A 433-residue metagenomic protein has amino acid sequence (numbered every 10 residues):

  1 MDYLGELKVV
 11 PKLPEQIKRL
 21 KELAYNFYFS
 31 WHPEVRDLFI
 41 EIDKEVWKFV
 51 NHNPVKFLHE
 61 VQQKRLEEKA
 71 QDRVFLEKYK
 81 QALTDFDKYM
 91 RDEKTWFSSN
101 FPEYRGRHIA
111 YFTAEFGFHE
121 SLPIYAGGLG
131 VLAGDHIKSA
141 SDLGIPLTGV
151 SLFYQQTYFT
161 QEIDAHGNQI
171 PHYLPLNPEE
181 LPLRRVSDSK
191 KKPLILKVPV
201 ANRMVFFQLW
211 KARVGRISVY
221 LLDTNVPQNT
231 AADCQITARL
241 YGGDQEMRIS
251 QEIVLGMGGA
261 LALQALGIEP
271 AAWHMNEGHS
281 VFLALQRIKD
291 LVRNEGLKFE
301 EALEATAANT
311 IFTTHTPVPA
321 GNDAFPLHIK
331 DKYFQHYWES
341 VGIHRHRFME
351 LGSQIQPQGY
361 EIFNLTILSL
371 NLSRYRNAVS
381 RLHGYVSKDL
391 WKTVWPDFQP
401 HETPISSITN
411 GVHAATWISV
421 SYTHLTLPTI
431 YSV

Functional and structural regions predicted by a protein language model:
I42-F97: Low-complexity, highly charged intrinsically disordered N-terminal segments that act as targeting/localization
L76-E115, G215-D233: Conserved oxyanion/phosphate-binding beta-strand-loop segments in alpha/beta enzyme cores
R91-W96, H166-K211, V379-S380, V386: Extended, Lys/Arg-enriched charged tracts that mediate electrostatic binding to polyanionic substrates
H119, P123-P146, V150, G242-A271: A conserved hydrophobic secondary-structure block that centers on an alpha-helix together with its immediately flanking
H136, E300-F312, V318, R345-Y375 (+2 more regions): Membrane-proximal helix-turn-helix segments that form the acceptor-binding/catalytic region of lipid-linked
I253-H328, K332, K388, D397: Conserved nucleotide-sugar donor-interacting segment of glycosyltransferase catalytic cores, predominantly GT-B
H274, T313, R374-S380: A short beta-strand/loop micro-motif in the catalytic core of glycosyltransferases that engages the nucleotide-sugar
T423-T429: Conserved small/polar residues in nucleotide/adenosyl-binding loops
